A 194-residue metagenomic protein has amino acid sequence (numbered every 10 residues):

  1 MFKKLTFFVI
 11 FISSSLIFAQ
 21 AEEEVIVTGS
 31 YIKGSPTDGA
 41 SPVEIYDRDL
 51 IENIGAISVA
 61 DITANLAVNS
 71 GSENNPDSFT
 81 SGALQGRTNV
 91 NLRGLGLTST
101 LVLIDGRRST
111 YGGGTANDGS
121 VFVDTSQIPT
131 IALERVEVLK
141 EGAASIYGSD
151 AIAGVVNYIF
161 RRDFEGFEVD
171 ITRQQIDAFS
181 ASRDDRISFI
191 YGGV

Functional and structural regions predicted by a protein language model:
M1-A21: Cleavable N-terminal targeting peptides that direct proteins into the secretory/outer-membrane pathway or into
E24, L92, S99, E134-R135 (+1 more regions): Transmembrane beta-strand segments of Gram-negative outer membrane beta-barrel proteins
E24-I54, A60, G112-N117, F164-D170: N-terminal periplasmic "start-of-domain" segments of outer-membrane beta-barrel proteins
V43, I51, T63, V136-E137 (+1 more regions): Non-catalytic regulatory/gating segments with a bias toward low-complexity or hydrophobic composition
V59-I62, V90-N91, V123-S126, D150-I171 (+1 more regions): N-terminal periplasmic accessory domains that precede and gate Gram-negative outer-membrane beta-barrel machines
A64-R108: Extracytoplasmic beta-strand/coil segments of soluble accessory domains associated with Gram-negative outer-membrane
R107-K140: Short acidic/polar hinge/loop motifs at secondary-structure boundaries that mediate gating or recognition
E137, G142-A143, V155, F164-G193: Short strand-turn segments of transmembrane beta-barrel domains in outer membranes, especially the first one or two
